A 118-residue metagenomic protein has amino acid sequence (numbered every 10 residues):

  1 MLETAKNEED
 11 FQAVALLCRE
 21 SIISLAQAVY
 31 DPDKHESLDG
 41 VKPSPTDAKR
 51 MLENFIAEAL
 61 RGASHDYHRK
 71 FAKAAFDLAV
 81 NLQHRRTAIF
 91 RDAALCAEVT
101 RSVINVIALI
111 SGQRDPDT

Functional and structural regions predicted by a protein language model:
M1-E53, D117: Amphipathic alpha-helical interface elements
K42-D115: Long, charged low-complexity segments
